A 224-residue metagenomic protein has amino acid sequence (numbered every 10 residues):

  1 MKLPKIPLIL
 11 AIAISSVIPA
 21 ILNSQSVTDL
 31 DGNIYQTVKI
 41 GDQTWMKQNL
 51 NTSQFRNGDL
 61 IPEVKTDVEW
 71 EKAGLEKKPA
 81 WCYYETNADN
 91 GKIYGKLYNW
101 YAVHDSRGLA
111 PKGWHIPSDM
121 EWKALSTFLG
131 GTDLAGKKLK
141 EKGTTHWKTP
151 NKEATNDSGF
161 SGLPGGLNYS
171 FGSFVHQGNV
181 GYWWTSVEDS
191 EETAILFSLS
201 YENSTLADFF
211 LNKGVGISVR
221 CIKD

Functional and structural regions predicted by a protein language model:
M1-Q25: Bacterial Sec-dependent N-terminal signal peptides
L3, N23-D224: Conserved positions within compact, well-structured domain cores
